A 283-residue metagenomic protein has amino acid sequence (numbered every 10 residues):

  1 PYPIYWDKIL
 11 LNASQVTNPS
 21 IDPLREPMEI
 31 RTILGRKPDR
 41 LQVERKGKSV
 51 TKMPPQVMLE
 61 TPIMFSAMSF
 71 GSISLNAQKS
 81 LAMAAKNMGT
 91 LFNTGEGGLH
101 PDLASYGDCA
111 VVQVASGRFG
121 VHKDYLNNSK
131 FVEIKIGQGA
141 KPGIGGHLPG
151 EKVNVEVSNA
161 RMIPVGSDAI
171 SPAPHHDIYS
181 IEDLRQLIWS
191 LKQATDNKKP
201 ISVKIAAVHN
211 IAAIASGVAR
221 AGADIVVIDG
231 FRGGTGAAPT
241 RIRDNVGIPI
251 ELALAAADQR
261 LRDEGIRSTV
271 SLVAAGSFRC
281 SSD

Functional and structural regions predicted by a protein language model:
P1-E156: Conserved, well-structured core domains of diverse proteins
P1-P3, S14-N18, V157, R161-P174 (+1 more regions): Internal alpha/beta core interface subdomains
G47-K52, F65, S69, E96 (+7 more regions): Generic preference for well-ordered secondary structure
E60-I63, P164-D168, A194, G233-A237: Short acidic (Asp/Glu) and glycine-rich catalytic loops that position anionic groups and cofactors
F65, G89-L91, A160, D224 (+1 more regions): N-terminal hydrophobic or amphipathic segments with adjacent small-residue motifs that include Sec signal peptides
V111-V112, P172-D283: Glycine-rich phosphate/ribose-binding loops and adjacent secondary-structure elements that form binding surfaces
D124, I144-K152, E156-A169, E182-Q186 (+1 more regions): Phosphate-handling DNA/RNA-contact segment within nucleic-acid enzymes
E133-I136, V157-M162, D224-F231: Non-cysteine beta-strand/loop elements that form the S-adenosyl-L-methionine
